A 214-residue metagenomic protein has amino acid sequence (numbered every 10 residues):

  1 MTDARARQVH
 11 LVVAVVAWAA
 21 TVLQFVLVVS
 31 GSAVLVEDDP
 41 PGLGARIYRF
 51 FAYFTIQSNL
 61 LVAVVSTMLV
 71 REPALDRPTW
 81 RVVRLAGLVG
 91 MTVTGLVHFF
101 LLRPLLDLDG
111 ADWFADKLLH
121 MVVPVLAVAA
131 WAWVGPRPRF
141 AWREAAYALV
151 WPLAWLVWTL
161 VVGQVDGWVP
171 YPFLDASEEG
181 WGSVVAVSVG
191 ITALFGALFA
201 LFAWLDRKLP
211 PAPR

Functional and structural regions predicted by a protein language model:
M1-A14: N-terminal membrane topogenic signal
A4-R5, R49-A52, D166-F202: Membrane-interface transmembrane-helix boundary segments in multi-pass integral membrane proteins
V15-V34: Alpha-helical transmembrane segments of multi-pass membrane proteins
A45-L61: Interfacial helix-start motif at the membrane-water boundary
F54-S58, D112-V125, A186-V189: Membrane-interface loop-to-helix entry segments
V65-L75, V93-L108, L126-P136: Membrane-helix exit/interface motif
L75-M91, A141-L149: Interfacial segments of alpha-helical transmembrane regions
W80-V82, L106-L119, R143-E144, F173-E178: Non-cytosolic membrane-interface motifs at loop->transmembrane helix junctions
